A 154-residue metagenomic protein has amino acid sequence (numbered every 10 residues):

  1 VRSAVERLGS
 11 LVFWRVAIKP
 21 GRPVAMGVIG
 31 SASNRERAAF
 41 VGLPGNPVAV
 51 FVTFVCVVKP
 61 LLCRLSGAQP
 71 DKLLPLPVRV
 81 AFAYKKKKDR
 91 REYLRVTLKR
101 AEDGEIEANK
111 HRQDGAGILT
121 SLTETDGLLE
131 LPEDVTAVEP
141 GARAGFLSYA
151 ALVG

Functional and structural regions predicted by a protein language model:
V1: Rossmann-fold NAD(P) dinucleotide-binding segment
A4-G154: Flexible glycine/proline-rich
